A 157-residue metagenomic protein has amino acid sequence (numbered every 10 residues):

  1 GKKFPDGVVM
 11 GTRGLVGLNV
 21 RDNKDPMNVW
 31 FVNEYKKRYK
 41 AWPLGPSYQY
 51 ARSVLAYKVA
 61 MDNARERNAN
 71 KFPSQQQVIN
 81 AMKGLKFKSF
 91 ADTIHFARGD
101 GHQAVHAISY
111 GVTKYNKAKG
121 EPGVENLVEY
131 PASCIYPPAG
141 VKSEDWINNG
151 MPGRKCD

Functional and structural regions predicted by a protein language model:
G1-R52, D62-N68, G123-C156: Extracellular/periplasmic periplasmic-binding protein-like sensory domains
K37-S47, K58-P138: Segments of small-molecule ligand-sensing domains
S53-Y57: C-terminal helical cap and adjacent loop that interface with cofactors, partners, or active-site loops
